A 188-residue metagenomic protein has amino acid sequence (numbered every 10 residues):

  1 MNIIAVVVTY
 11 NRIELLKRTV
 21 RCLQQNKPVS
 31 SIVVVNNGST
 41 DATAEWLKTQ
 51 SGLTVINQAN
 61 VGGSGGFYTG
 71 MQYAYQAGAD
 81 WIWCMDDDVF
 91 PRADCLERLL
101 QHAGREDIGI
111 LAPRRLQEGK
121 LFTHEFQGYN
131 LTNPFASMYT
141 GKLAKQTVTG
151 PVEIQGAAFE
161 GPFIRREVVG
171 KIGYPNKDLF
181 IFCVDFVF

Functional and structural regions predicted by a protein language model:
K17, D41-T49, D94: Acidic helix N-cap motif at the loop->helix transition within catalytic regions of sugar-transfer enzymes
R21-S30: Short, acidic, metal-binding catalytic loop of nucleotide-sugar glycosyltransferases
C22, N36-E45, V89: A conserved acidic beta->alpha catalytic loop
L47-Y73: Conserved donor nucleotide-binding strand/loop of the catalytic core
A79-D88: Short beta-strand-to-loop acidic/aromatic patch adjacent to the donor-nucleotide binding site
D94-F126: Conserved donor NDP-sugar-binding/catalytic core segment of glycosyltransferases
A144-I164: A recurrent flexible, glycine/aromatic-enriched loop bordering the glycosyltransferase active site that acts as
P162-I164, V168-G173, D178-F188: A short, conserved alpha-helix in the catalytic core of glycosyltransferases
